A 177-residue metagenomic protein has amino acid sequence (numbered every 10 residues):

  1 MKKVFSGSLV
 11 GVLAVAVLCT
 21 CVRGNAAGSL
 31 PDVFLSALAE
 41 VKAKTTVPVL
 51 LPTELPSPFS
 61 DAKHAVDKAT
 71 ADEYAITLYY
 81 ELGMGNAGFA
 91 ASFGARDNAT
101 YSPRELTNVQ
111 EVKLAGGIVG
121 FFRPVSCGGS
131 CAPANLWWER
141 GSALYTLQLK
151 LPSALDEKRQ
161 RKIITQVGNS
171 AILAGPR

Functional and structural regions predicted by a protein language model:
M1-V10: Bacterial N-terminal signal peptides that target proteins for export
K2, C19-C21: Membrane-interface helical sensory segment of bacterial ECF anti-sigma factor regulators
S6, A39-V47, N169-L173: Generic surface-pattern signal
V10-C19: Bacterial N-terminal signal peptides
G11, G120, G168-A171: Small side chains
G24-A26: Boundary at the C-terminal end of the N-terminal hydrophobic targeting segment
G28-A143, Q148: Short, solvent-exposed recognition patches
T146-R177: Surface-exposed amphipathic alpha-helical segments
